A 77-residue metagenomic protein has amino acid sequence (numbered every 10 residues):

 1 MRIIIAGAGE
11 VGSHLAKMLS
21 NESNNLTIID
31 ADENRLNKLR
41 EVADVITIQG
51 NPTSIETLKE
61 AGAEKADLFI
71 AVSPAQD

Functional and structural regions predicted by a protein language model:
M1-D77: Cytosolic regulatory regions of ion transport systems
